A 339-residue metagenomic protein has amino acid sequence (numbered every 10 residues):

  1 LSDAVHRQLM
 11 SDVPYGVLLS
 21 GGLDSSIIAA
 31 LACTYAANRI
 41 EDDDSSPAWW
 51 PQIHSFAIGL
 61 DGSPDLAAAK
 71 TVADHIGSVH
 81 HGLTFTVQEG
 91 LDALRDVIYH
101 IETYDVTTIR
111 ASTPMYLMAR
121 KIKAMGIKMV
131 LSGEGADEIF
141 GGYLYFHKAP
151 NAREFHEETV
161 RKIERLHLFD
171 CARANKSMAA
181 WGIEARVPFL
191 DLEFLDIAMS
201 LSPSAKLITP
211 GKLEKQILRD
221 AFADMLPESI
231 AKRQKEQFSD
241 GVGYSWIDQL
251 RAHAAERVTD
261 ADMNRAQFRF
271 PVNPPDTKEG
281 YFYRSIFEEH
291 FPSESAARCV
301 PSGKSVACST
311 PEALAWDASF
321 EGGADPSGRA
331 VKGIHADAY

Functional and structural regions predicted by a protein language model:
L1-L226, D240-A255, M263-Y339: ATP-dependent adenylate-handling active sites, centered on carboxylate activation for C-N bond formation
E228-E236: A short alpha-helix-loop-beta-strand transition element characteristic of N-terminal alpha/beta dinucleotide-binding
